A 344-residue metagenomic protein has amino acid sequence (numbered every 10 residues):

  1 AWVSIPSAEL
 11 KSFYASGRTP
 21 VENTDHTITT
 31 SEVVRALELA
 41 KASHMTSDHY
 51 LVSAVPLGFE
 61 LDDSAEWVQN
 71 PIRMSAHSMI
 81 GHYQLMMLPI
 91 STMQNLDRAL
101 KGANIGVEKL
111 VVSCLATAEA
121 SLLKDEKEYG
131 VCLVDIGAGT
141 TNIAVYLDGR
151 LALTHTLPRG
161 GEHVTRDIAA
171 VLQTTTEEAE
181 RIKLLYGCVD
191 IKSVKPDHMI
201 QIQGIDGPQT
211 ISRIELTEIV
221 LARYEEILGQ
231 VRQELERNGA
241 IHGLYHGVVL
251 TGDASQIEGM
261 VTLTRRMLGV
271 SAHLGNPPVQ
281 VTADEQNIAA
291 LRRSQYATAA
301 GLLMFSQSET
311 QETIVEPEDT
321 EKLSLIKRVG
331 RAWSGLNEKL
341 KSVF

Functional and structural regions predicted by a protein language model:
V3, L100, D135, I168 (+3 more regions): Residue-level signature of catalytic and energy-coupling elements of molecular machines, predominantly ATP/GTP-dependent
I5-P6, L133-T140, Y146-G149, P158-E162 (+1 more regions): A short acidic Gly-Thr/Ser loop motif
I5-V131, L151, T174-E177, R181-T217 (+2 more regions): Nucleotide/phosphate-binding catalytic cleft detector across ATP-hydrolyzing and phosphate-transferring enzymes
A152-L153, R166, S212-L216, H246 (+2 more regions): Short beta-alpha connecting loops at secondary-structure transitions that line or flank enzyme active sites
P158-E180: A conserved active-site cap/scaffold subdomain adjacent to cofactor or substrate pockets
G187-D190, G243-M267: Glycine-rich phosphate-binding loops at beta-strand->alpha-helix junctions
L228-G247: Phosphate/pyrophosphate-binding loops at sites that engage ATP/ADP/AMP, CoA/4′-phosphopantetheine, polyphosphate
N276-I326: Glycine-rich phosphate-binding/hydrolytic loop that grips phosphoryl groups
